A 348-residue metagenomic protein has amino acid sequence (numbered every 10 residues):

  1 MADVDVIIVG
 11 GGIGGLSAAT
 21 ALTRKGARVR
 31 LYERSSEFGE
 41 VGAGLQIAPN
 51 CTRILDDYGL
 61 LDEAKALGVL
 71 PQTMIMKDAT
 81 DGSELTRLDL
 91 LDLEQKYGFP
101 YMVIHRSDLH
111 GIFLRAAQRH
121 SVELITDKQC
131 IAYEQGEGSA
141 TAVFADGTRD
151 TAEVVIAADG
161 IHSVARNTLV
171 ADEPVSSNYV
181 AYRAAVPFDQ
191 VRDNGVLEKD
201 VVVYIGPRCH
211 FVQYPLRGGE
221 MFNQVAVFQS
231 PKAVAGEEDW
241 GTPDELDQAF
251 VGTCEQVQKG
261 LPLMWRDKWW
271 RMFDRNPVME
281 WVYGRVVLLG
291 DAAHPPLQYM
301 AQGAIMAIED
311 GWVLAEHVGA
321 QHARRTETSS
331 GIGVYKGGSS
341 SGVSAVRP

Functional and structural regions predicted by a protein language model:
M1-V4, A66, D81-G82, K259 (+3 more regions): C-terminal helical "tail/cap" subdomain of flavin- and related membrane-associated enzymes
M1-V9, I13, T23, A48-P187 (+1 more regions): Conserved N-terminal helical subregion
D5, R28, M221: Residues at the starts of beta-strands that form the adenosine-phosphate
L16: Residues forming the Rossmann-fold NAD(P)(H) cofactor-binding site
T23-A43: Glycine-rich FAD pyrophosphate-binding loop
V180-Y214, E237: Flavin-dependent oxidoreductases
D193, P207-C209, P215-E220, A226-A301 (+1 more regions): FAD/FMN-dependent oxidoreductases across multiple families
